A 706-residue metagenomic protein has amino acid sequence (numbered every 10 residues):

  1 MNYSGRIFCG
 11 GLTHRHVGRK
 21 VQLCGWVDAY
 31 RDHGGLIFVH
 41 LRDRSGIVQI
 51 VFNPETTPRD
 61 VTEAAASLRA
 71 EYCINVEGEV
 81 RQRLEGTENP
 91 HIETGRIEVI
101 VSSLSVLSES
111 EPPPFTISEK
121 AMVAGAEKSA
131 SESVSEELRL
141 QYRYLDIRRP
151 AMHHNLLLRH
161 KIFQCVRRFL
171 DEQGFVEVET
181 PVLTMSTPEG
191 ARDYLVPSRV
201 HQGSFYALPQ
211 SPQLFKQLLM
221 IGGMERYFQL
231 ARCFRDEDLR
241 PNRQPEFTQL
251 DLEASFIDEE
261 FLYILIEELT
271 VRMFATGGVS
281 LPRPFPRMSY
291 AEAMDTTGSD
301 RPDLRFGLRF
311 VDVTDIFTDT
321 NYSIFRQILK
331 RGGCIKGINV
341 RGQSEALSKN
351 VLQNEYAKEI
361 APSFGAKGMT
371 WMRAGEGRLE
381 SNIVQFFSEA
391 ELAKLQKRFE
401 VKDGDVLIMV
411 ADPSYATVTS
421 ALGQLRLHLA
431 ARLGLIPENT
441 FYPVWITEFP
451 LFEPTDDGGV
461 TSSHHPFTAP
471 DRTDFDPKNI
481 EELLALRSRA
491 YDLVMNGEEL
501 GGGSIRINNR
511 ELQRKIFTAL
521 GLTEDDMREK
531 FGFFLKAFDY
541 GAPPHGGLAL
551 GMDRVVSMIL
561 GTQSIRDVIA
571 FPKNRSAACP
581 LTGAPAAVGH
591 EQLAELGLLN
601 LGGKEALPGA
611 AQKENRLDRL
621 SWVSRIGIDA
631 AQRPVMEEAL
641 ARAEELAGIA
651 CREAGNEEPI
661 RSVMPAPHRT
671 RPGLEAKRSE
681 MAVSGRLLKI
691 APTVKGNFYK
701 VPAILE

Functional and structural regions predicted by a protein language model:
M1-A611: Class II aminoacyl-tRNA synthetase catalytic cores and aaRS-like
I7, P466, K613, P634 (+3 more regions): Positively charged, low-complexity intrinsically disordered regions
G18, L23, L36, L41 (+4 more regions): Short secondary-structure junction/hinge motifs that connect adjacent elements
E179-T180, G278-V279, D567-V568, Q632-R633 (+2 more regions): Short conserved catalytic/interaction loops centered on acidic-Pro-aromatic/His motifs
P181, P450, R625-I628, P702: Short, proline-centered helix/strand-breaking motifs
L512, E529, Q612-D618, G696 (+1 more regions): Generic alpha-helical secondary structure signal
Q612-A643, A647, R652-G655: Hydrophobic alpha-helical segments, chiefly the membrane-spanning helices and signal/signal-anchor peptides
E644-E706: Long, charge-enriched, surface-exposed interaction segments in small proteins/subunits
